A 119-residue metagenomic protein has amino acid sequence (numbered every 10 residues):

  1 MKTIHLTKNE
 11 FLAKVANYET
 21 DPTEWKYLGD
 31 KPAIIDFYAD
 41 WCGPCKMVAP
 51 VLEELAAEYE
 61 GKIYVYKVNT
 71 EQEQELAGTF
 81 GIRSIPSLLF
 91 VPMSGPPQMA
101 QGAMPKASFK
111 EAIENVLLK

Functional and structural regions predicted by a protein language model:
M1-L12, E114, L118-K119: N-terminal targeting signals for export/organelle localization
H5, F37, V48-A56, E60-E75: Thiol-based oxidoreductase modules, predominantly thioredoxin-like and allied folds used for disulfide exchange
T7-A33: A short beta-strand-turn-helix
L12-K14, E73-L76: Short loop/turn elements that flank and shape the SAM/SAH-binding pocket of Class I
D30-K31, F37-W41, S84: Short pre-active-site segment immediately N-terminal to redox-active cysteine/selenocysteine motifs in thiol-based
G43-K46, L89: Cys/His/Pro-rich metal-binding microdomains
K46, T79-R83: A short glycine-leucine-enriched loop at secondary-structure breakpoints that most characteristically corresponds
S84, L89-K119: Non-catalytic, surface beta->alpha helical segment in thiol-disulfide oxidoreductase systems
